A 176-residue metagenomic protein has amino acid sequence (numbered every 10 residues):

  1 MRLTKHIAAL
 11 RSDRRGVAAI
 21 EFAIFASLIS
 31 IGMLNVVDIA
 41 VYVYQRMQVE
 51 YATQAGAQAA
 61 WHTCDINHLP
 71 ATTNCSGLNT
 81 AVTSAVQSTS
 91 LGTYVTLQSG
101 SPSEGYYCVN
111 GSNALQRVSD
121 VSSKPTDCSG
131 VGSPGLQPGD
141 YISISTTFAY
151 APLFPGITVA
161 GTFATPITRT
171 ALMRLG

Functional and structural regions predicted by a protein language model:
R2-V86: Alpha-helical assembly-interface signal, strongest on the long, hydrophobic N-terminal helix that forms
K5, A26, D65, S99 (+1 more regions): Solvent-exposed, flexible loop/coil residues
S12, P138-D140, I167: Residue-level preference for short coil/turn positions at secondary-structure junctions
D38, S133-G135, A160: Residues embedded in well-ordered secondary-structure elements
R46, E50, Q54, S90-T93 (+2 more regions): A general secondary-structure boundary signal
A57-S145: Short amphipathic secondary-structure patches
S145-G176: Low-complexity, S/T/G/P-rich flexible repeat/linker segments used as non-globular hinges and stalks within
